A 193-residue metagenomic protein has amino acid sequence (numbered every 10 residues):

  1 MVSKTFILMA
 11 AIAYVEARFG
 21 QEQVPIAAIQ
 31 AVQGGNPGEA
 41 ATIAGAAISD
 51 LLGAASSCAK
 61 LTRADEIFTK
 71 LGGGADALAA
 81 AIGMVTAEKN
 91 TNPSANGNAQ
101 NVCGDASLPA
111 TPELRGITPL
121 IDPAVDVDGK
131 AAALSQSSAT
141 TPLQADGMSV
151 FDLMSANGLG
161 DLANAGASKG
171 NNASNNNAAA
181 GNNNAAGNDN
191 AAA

Functional and structural regions predicted by a protein language model:
M1-Q21: Fungal secretory targeting signals
Q21-A193: Mature extracellular/secreted ectodomains of secretory-pathway proteins
